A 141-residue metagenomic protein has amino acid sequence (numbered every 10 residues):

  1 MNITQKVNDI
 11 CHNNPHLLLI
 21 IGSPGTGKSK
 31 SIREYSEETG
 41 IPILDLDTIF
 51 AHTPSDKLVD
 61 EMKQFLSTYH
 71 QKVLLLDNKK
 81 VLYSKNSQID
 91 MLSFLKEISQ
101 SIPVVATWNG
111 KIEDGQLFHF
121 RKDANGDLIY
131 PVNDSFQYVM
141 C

Functional and structural regions predicted by a protein language model:
M1-N14: N-terminal pre-Walker A segment at the start of P-loop NTPase domains
Q5, E38-I41, S135-Q137: C-terminal alpha-helical "lid" subdomain
P15-S31: Walker A/P-loop nucleotide-binding motif
L19-I21, L44-D47, L75-N78, L82 (+1 more regions): Conserved beta-strand segments of the P-loop GTPase G domain that flank and frequently precede/overlap
K28-I41: P-loop NTPase Walker A phosphate-binding motif
T39-H52: Conserved catalytic segments around the Walker B and adjacent sensor/switch elements of P-loop NTPase domains
F50-P103: Conserved nucleotide-sensing/catalytic segment adjacent to the nucleotide-binding pocket in NTP-handling enzymes
V81-C141: Replace "adjacent to P-loop NTPase cores in ATP/GTP-dependent enzymes" with "adjacent to NTP-binding cores
